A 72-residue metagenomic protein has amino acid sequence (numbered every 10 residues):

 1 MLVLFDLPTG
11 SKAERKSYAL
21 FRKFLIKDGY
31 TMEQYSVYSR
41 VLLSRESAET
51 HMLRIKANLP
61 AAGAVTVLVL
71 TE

Functional and structural regions predicted by a protein language model:
M1-L2, L7-E72: Basic nucleic-acid-binding interfaces
